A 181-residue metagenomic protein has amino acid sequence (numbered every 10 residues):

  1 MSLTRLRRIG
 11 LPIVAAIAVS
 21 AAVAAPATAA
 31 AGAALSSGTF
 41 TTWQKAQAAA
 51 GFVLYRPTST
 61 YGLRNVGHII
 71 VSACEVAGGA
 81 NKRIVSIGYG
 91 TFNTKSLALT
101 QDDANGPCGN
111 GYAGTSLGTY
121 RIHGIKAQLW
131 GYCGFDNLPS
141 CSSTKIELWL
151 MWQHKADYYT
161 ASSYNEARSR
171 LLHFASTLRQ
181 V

Functional and structural regions predicted by a protein language model:
M1-A31: Secretory targeting and sorting signals
T4, A22, G88, A98 (+1 more regions): Serine/proline-rich low-complexity intrinsically disordered segments, especially terminal tails, linkers
R5, A24, W149-M151, S162 (+1 more regions): Primarily hydrophobic membrane-targeting regions of prokaryotic envelope proteins
L6-I9, N65, Q180: Positively charged, low-complexity intrinsically disordered regions
A27-A29, A127-Q128, A175-V181: Long alpha-helical scaffolds
G32-K155: Short, solvent-exposed recognition patches
K155-V181: Surface-exposed amphipathic alpha-helical segments
